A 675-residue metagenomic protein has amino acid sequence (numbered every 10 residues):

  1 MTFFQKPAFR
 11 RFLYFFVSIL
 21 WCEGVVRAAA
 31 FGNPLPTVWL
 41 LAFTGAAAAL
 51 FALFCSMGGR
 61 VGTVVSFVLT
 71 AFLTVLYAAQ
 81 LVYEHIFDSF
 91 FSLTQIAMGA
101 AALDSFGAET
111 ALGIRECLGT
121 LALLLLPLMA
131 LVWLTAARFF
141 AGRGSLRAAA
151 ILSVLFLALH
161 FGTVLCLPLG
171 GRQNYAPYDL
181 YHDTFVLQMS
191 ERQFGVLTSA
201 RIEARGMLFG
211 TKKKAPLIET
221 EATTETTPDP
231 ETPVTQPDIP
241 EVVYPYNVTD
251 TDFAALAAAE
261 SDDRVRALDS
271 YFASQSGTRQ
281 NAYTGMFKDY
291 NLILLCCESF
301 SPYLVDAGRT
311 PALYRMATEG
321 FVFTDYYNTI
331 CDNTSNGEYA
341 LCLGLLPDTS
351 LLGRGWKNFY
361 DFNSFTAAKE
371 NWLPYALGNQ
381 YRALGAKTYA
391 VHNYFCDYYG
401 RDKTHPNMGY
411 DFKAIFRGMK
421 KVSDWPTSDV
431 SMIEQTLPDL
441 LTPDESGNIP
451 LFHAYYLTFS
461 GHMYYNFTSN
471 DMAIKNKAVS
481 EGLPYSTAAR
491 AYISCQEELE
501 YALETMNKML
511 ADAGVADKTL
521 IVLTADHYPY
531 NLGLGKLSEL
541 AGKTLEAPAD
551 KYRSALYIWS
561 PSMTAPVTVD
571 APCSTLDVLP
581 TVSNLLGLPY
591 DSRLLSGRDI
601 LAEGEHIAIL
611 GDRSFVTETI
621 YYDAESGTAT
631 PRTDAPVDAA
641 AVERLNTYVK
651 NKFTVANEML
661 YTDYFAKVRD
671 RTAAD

Functional and structural regions predicted by a protein language model:
M1-T2, T251, N651, D663: Short non-domain terminal segments
T2-P245: Transmembrane and membrane-interface helices of multi-pass, inner-membrane envelope-modifying transferases
F3-F4, F9, L13, F253-L256 (+2 more regions): Extended hydrophobic/Leu-rich segments
F51, C55-G58, G62, V75-V82 (+7 more regions): Alpha-helical context
F91-M98, V248-T251, E260-D263, C573 (+1 more regions): Short coil/turn linker and secondary-structure boundary residues
R115, D252, K288: Catalytic cores of glycan-processing enzymes that make or break glycosidic bonds
P216-Q275, D675: Intrinsically disordered, low-complexity repeat and linker tracts
S261-D675: Solvent-exposed soluble domains appended to multi-pass membrane proteins
